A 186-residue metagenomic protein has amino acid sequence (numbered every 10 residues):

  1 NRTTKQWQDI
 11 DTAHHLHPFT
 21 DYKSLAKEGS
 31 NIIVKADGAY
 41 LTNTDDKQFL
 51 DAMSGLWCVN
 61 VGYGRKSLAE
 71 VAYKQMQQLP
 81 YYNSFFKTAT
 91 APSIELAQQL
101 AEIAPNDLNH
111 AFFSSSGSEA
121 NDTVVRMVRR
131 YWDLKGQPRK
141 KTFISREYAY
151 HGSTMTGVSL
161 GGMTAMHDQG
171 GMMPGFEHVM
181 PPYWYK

Functional and structural regions predicted by a protein language model:
N1-D37, P92: Active-site-adjacent loop/helix segments that line or gate small-molecule/cofactor pockets in enzymes
I10, H14-L16, W57, Y81 (+3 more regions): Tryptophan-centric aromatic hotspots in well-structured domains and transmembrane helices
H14, A36, Q75-L79, M173: Structured helix-beta-strand junction loops
H17, Q78, W184-Y185: Active-site/binding-pocket entry motifs
S30-D51: Active-site and channel-lining beta-strand-loop segments that bind or position nucleotide-derived/phosphorylated
T42-N43, G62, G157-G161: Short beta-strand-to-turn element immediately C-terminal to the catalytic PLP-Schiff-base lysine in fold type I
Q48-Q137: Glycine-rich loop-to-alpha-helix module at the N-terminal edge of alpha/beta enzyme cores
Q98-K186: PLP-dependent aspartate aminotransferase-fold enzymes
